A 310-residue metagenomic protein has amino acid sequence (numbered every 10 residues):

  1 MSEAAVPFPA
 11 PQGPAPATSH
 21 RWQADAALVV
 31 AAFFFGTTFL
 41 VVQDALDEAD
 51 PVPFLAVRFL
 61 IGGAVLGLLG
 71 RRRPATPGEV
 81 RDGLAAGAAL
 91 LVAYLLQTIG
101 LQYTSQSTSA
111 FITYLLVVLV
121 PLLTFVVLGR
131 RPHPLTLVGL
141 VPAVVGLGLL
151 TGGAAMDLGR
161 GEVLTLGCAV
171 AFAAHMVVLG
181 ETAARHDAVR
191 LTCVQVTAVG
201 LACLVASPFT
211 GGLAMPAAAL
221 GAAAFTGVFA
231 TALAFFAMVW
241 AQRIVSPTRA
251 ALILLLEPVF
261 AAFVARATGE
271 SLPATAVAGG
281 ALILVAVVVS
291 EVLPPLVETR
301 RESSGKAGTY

Functional and structural regions predicted by a protein language model:
S2-P14, F59, L147, G152-G153 (+2 more regions): C-terminal-most transmembrane helix of multi-pass membrane proteins
H20-D25, E48-V52, A56, A75-R81 (+4 more regions): Juxtamembrane helix-entry segments on the extracytoplasmic side of multipass membrane proteins
F33-G36, L40, L60, A64-G67 (+10 more regions): Hydrophobic/small/kink-forming positions within alpha-helical transmembrane segments of polytopic membrane proteins
F34-F39, G67-T113, P121, P142 (+2 more regions): Specific transmembrane alpha-helical segments of multi-pass solute transporters/efflux pumps, especially DMT/EamA
V52, G62-L66, V120-L122, L150 (+5 more regions): Transmembrane alpha-helical segments that form core, pore/gating elements of small-molecule transporters/exporters
P53-A64, A89-L90, Y94, T98-T136 (+2 more regions): Specific alpha-helical transmembrane segments that line the substrate/conduction pathway and gating interfaces
V57, S109-L115, L179-G200, T231-R266: Helix-helix packing/entry segments at the starts of transmembrane helices
L66, L84, A88-L90, L115 (+6 more regions): Hydrophobic transmembrane alpha-helices of multi-pass small-molecule transport proteins
